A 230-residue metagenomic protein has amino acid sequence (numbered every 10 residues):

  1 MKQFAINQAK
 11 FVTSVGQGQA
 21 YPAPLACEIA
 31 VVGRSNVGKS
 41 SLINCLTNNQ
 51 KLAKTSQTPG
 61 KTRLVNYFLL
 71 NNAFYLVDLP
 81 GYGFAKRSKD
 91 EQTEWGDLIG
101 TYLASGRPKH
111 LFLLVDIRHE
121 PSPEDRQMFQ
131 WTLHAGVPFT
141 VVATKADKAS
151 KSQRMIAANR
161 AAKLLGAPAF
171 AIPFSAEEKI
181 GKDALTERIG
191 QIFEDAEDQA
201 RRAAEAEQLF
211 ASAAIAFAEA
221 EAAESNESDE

Functional and structural regions predicted by a protein language model:
M1-K86, Q199, F210-E230: Conserved G1/Walker A P-loop phosphate-binding module
I6-G18, K148-A204: Canonical P-loop GTPase G-domain recognition
G16, K61, F74, G81-G83 (+3 more regions): Conserved nucleotide-binding/hydrolysis micro-motifs of P-loop NTPases
Y21-A23, T58-N66, P80-K109, I117-W131: Switch II of P-loop NTPase G domains
V37, D90-E94, E120-P123, A149-S152 (+2 more regions): Charged, alpha-helix-enriched surfaces in structured cytosolic catalytic cores of large nucleotide-utilizing machines
N48-N49, Q92-W95, M128-T132, A157-R160 (+1 more regions): Glycine-rich, phosphate-binding/catalytic loops in enzymes
F68, T144, L185: Residue-level signal for inorganic ion chemistry
G100-F170: Conserved C-terminal guanine-recognition region of P-loop GTPase G domains, centered on the G4
